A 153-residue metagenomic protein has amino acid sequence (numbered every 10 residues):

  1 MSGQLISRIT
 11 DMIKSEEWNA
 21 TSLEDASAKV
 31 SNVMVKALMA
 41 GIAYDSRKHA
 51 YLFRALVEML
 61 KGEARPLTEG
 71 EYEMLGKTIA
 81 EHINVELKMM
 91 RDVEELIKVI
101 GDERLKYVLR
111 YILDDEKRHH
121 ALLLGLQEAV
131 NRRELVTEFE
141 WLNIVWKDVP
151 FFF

Functional and structural regions predicted by a protein language model:
M1-F153: Non-heme di-metal
